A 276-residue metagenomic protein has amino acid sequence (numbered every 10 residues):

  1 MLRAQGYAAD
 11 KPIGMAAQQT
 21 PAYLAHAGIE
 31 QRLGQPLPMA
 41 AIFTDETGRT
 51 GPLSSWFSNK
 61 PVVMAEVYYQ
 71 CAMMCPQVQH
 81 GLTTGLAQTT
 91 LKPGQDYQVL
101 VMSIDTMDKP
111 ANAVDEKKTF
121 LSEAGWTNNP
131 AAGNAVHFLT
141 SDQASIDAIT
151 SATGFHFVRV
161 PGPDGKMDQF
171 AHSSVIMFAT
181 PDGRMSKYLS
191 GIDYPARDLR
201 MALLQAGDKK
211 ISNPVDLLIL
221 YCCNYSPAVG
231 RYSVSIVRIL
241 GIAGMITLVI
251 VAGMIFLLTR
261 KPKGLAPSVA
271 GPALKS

Functional and structural regions predicted by a protein language model:
M1-A40, T44, A252-K263, P272-S276: N-terminal targeting signals for export/organelle localization
P12, A16, G162-C222: Extracytoplasmic/lumenal ectodomains and periplasmic regions of secretory and membrane proteins
P21-L24, K109-L121, S141-Q169, K210-I211: Thioredoxin-like thiol-disulfide oxidoreductase module
P36-P38, S58-P61, G94-V99, G133 (+1 more regions): Extracytoplasmic
P52-L82, V99-V101: Short active-site neighborhood of thiol/selenol oxidoreductases, capturing the structured segment around
Q79-I146: Structural microenvironment flanking redox-active thiols in thiol-disulfide oxidoreductases
S226-T247: Juxtamembrane/start-of-transmembrane alpha-helix segments at the extracytoplasmic/lumenal side of membrane anchors
